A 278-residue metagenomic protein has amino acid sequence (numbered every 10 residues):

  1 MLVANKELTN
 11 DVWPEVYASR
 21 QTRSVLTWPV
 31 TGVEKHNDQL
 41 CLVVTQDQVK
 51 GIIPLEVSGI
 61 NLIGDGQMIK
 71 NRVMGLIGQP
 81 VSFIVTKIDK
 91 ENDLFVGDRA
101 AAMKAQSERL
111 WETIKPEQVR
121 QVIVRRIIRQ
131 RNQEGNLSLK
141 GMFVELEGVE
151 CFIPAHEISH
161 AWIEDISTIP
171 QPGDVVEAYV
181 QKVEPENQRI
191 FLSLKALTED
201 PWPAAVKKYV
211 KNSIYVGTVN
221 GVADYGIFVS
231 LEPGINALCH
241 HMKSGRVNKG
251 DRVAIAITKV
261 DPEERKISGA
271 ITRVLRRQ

Functional and structural regions predicted by a protein language model:
M1-Q278: Single-stranded RNA-binding regions, centering on S1/OB-family and related RNA-binding modules
